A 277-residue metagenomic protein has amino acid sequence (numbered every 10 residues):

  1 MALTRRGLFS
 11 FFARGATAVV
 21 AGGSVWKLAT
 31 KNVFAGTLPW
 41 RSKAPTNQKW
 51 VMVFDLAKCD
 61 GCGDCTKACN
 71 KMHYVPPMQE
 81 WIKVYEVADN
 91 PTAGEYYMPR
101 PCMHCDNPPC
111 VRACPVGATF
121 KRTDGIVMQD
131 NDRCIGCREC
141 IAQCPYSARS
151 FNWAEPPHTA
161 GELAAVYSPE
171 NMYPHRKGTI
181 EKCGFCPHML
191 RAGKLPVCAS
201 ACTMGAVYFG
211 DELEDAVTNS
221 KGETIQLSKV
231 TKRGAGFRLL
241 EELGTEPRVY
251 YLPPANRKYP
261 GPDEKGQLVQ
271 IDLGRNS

Functional and structural regions predicted by a protein language model:
M1-V19: N-terminal secretory signal peptides and thylakoid transit peptides that target proteins across membranes
A2, G23-G61, K229-G236, E242-G244 (+3 more regions): C-terminal segment of N-terminal export signals and the immediately downstream linker at the start of the mature
R6-F9, W26, D60, I135: Generic structural signal for individual residues within well-ordered alpha-helical segments across diverse proteins
L28-S42, K71-M98, F120-R133, A148-G178 (+1 more regions): Non-heme iron-sulfur electron-transfer modules
V51-H73, A93-A118, M128-A148, H175-A201 (+4 more regions): Cysteine-centered iron-sulfur cluster-binding motifs in ferredoxin-type domains/subunits of redox enzymes
E86, C114, P253: Pocket-edge structural micro-motifs
R191-S277: Long, compositionally biased charged/polar accessory segments in the mid-to-C-terminal portions of proteins
